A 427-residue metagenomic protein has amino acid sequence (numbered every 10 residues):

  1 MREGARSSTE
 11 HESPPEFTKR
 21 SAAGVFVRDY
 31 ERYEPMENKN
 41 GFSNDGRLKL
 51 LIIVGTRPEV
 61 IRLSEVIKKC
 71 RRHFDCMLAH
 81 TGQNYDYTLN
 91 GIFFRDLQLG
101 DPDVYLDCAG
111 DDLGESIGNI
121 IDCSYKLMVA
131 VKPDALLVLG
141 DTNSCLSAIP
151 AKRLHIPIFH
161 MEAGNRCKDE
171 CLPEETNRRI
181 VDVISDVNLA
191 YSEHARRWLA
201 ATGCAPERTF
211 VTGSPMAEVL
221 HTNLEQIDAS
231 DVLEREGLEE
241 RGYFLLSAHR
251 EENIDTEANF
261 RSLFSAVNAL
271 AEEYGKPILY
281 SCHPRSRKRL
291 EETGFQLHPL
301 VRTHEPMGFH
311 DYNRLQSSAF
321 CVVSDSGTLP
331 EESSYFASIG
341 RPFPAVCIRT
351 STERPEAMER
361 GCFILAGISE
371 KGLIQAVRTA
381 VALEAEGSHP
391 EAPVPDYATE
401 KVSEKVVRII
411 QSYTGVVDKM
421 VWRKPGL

Functional and structural regions predicted by a protein language model:
R2-R6, G24: Short, low-complexity S/T/E/D/G/P-rich linear segments that nucleate or cap local secondary structure
T9-H11, D29: Intrinsically disordered, low-complexity segments enriched in serine/threonine/proline/glycine and often basic
H11, F17-R20: Cationic, low-complexity basic patches in intrinsically disordered or flexible, solvent-exposed regions
F17, F26-K276, S286-L427: Nucleotide-activated sugar donor-binding and catalytic core shared by glycosyltransferases and related lipid-linked
Y280: Conserved proline-anchored active-site loop of SAM-dependent methyltransferases that bridges a beta-strand
